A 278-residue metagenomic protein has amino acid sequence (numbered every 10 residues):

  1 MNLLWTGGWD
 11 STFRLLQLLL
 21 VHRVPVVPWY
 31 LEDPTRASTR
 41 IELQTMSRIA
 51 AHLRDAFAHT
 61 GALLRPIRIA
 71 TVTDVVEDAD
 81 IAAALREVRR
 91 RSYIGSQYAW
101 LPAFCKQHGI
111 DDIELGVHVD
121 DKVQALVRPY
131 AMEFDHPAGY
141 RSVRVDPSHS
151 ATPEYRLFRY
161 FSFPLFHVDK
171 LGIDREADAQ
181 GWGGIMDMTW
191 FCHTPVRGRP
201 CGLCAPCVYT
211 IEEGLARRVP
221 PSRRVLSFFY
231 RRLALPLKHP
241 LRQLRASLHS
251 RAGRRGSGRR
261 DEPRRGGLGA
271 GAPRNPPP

Functional and structural regions predicted by a protein language model:
M1-L4, W9-P277: Nucleotide-activated chemistry modules centered on ATP-dependent adenylation/adenylyltransferase
